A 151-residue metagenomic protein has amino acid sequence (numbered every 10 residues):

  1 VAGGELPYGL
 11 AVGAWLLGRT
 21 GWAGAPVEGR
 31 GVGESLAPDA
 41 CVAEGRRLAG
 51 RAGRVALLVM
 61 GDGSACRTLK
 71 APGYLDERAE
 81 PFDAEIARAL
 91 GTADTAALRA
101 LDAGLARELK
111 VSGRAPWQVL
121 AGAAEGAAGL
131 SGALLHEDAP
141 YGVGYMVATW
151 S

Functional and structural regions predicted by a protein language model:
V1-C41, A71-S151: Flexible, D/E/H-enriched segments
C41, G45-L48: Hydrophobic packing residues in well-ordered alpha-helices of helical domains and bundles
L48-A52, A139-P140: Solvent-exposed alpha-helices and their adjacent loops that cap or buttress functional pockets in soluble metabolic
R51-R54, R67, A89-T92: Short hydrophobic alpha-helical module
R54-D62: Beta-strand elements within well-structured catalytic alpha/beta cores of enzymes that handle phosphate/sulfate esters
D62-Y74: Active-site-adjacent alpha-helix immediately C-terminal to a catalytic or transition-state-stabilizing loop
